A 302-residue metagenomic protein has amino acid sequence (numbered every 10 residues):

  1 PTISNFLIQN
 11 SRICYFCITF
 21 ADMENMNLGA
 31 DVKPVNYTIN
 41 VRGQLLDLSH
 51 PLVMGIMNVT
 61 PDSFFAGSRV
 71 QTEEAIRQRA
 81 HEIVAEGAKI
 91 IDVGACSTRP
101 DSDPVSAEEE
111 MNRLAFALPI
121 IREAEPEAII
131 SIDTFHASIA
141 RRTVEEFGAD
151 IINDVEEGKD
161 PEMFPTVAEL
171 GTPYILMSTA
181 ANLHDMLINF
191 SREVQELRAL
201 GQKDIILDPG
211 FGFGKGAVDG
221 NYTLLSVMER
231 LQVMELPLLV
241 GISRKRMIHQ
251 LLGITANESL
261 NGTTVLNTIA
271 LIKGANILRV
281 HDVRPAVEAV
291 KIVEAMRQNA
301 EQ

Functional and structural regions predicted by a protein language model:
T2, T19-A21, A30: Ala/Thr-enriched low-complexity intrinsically disordered regions
F6-L7, S11: Short hydrophobic targeting helices and cationic amphipathic motifs that mediate membrane/organellar targeting
C14-C17: Cysteine-centered motifs
N25-N58: N-terminal amphipathic alpha-helix/helix-capping segment at the start of soluble metabolic enzymes
V41, L48, F64-E82, T98-F116 (+4 more regions): Active-site-adjacent loop and "lid" segments of alpha/beta metabolic enzymes
M57, R122-T134: Catalytic PLP-binding core of fold-type I/II PLP enzymes
E82-G94: Catalytic domains of carbohydrate-active enzymes, especially glycoside hydrolases
